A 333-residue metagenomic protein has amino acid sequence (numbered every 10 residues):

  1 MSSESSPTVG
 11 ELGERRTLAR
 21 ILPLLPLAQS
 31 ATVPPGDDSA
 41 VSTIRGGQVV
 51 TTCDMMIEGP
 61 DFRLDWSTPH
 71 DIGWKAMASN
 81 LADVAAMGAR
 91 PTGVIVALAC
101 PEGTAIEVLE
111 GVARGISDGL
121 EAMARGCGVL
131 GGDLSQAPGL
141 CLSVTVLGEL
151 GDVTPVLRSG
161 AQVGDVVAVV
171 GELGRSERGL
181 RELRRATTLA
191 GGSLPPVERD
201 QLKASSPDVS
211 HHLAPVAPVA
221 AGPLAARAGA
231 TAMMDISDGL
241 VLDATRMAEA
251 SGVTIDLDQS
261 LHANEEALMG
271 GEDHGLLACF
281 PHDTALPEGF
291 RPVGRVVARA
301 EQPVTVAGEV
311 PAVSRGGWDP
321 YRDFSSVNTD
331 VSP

Functional and structural regions predicted by a protein language model:
M1-T68, M87, V96, R114-E121 (+1 more regions): Extreme N-terminal cap/leader segments of soluble proteins
S2-S3, V9, G13, Q48 (+2 more regions): Acidic, Ser/Thr/Pro-rich beta/coil linker or hinge segments at domain junctions
A31-G36, V41, D133-S135, S159 (+5 more regions): Beta-strand->loop->alpha-helix junctions that form or flank phosphate-binding loops in nucleotide-handling enzymes
V49, M56, P91-R184: Glycine-rich anion-binding loops of enzyme active sites
V50-C53, V156-P223: Short, acidic (Asp/Glu-rich) active-site segment that either coordinates a divalent metal cofactor
P69-G93, R114-A124, P223, G239-R246: Small-aliphatic-rich amphipathic alpha-helix that forms the alpha element of a beta-alpha
G103-T104, A190, S206-D273: Active-site-proximal betaalpha loop/short-helix elements that scaffold phosphoryl/nucleotidyl transfer chemistry
